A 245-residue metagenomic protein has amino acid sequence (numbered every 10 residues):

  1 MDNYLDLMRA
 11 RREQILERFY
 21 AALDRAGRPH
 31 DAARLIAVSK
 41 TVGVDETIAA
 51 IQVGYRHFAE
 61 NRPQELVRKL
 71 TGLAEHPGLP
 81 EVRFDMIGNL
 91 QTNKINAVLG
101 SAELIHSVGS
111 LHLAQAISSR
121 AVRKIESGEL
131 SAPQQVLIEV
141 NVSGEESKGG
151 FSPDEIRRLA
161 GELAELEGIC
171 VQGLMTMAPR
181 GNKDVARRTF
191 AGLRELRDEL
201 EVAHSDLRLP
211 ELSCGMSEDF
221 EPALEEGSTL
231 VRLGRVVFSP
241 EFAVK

Functional and structural regions predicted by a protein language model:
M1-E218, L224-E226, F238: Conserved alpha/beta-domain cores
H106, S228-K245: Gly/Pro- and small hydrophobic-enriched strand-loop and loop-to-helix capping segments that sit at the rims
